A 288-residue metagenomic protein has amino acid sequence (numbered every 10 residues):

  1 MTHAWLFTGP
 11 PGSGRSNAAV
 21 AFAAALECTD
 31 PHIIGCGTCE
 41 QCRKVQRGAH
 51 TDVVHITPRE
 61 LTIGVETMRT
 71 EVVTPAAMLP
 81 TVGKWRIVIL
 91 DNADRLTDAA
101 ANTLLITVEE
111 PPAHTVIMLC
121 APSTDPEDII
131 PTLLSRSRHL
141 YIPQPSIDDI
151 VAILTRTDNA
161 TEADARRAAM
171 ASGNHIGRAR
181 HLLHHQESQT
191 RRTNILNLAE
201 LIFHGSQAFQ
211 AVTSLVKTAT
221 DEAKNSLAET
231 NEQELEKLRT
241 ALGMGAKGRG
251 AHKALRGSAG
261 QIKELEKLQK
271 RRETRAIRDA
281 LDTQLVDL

Functional and structural regions predicted by a protein language model:
M1-A25, I33, Q41-K44, A77 (+2 more regions): Charged, glycine-rich active-site and insertion segments that engage polyanionic ligands
M1-N102, I106-E109, D125: Clamp-loader machinery-focused feature within the broader ASCE/P-loop NTPase space
H50-V53, M118, H139: Active-site-adjacent scaffolding segments
I56-R59, C120, P145: Generic beta-structure capping elements
I89, M118-L119: Walker B beta-strand of ABC/ABC-like P-loop ATPase nucleotide-binding domains, specifically the conserved hydrophobic
N102-L105, C120, L134: "Short basic amphipathic alpha-helical interaction patches in structured regions
